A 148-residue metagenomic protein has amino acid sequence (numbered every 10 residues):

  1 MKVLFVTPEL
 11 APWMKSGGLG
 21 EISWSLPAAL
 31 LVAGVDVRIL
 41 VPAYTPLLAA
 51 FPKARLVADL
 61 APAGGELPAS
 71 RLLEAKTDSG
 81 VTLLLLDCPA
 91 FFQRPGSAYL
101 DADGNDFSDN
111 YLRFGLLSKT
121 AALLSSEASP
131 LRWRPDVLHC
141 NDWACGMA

Functional and structural regions predicted by a protein language model:
M1-K76: N-terminal subdomain of nucleotide-sugar transferases
K2, D136-V137: Structural motif
T7-L10, A90, D142-A144: Short, flexible loop/turn elements at secondary-structure junctions
A11-G18, I22, N105-R113, C140: Conserved aromatic-histidine-acidic binding/catalytic patches
M14, R94-P95, A148: Short helix/loop capping segments that flank catalytic or ligand/cofactor-binding pockets
A43-A128, R132: A conserved catalytic-core segment of Leloir-type glycosyltransferases
N110-S118, L138-A148: An aromatic- and histidine-rich active-site surface loop
